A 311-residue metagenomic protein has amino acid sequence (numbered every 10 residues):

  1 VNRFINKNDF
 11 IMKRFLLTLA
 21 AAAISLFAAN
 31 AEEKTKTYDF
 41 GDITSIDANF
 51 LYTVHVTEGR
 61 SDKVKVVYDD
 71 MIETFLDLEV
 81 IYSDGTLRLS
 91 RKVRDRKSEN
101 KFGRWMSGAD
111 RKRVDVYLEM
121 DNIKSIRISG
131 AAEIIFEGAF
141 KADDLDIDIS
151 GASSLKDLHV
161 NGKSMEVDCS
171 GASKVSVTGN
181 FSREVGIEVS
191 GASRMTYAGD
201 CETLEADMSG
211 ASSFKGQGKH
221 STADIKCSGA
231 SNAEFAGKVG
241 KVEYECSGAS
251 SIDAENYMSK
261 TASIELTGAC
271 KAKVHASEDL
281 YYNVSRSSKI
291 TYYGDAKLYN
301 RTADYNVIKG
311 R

Functional and structural regions predicted by a protein language model:
V1-T35: Bacterial Sec-dependent N-terminal signal peptides
I5, D9-M12, R113, G151 (+5 more regions): Low-complexity, compositionally biased segments
L19, A29-S150, K156-S170, K174-E188 (+3 more regions): Acidic (Asp/Glu) and glycine-rich low-complexity loops/linkers that are typically intrinsically disordered
V177-G179, V185, M195-R311: Short, surface-exposed interaction patches in beta-rich subdomains that mediate adhesion/assembly near membranes
